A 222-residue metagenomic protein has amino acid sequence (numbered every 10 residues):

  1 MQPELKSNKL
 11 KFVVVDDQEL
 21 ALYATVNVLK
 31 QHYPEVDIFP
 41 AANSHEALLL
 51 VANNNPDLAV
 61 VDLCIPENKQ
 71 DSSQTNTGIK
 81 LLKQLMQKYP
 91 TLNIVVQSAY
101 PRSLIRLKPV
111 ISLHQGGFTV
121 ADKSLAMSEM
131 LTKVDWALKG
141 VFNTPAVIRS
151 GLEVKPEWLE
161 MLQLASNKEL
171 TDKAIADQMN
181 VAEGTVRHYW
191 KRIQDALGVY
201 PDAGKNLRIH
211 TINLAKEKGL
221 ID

Functional and structural regions predicted by a protein language model:
M1-K11, G219-D222: Non-catalytic signal-transmission and effector/linker regions of two-component phosphorelay proteins
N8-A21, T25, L29: Conserved acidic segment of CheY-like receiver
P40-L58, D62: Acidic, metal-coordinating helix/loop segments flanking the phosphotransfer/catalytic sites of two-component signaling
D62-N68: Active-site residues of response regulator receiver
S72-N76, K80, Q84, V96-V120 (+1 more regions): Alpha4 helix (beta4-alpha4-beta5 surface) of REC/receiver domains from two-component response regulators
L125-E129, V134-G151: The C-terminal output helix
I148-R192: Helix-turn-helix DNA-binding segment
D195-D222: Basic, Lys/Arg-enriched C-terminal extension of HTH/homeodomain DNA-binding domains
